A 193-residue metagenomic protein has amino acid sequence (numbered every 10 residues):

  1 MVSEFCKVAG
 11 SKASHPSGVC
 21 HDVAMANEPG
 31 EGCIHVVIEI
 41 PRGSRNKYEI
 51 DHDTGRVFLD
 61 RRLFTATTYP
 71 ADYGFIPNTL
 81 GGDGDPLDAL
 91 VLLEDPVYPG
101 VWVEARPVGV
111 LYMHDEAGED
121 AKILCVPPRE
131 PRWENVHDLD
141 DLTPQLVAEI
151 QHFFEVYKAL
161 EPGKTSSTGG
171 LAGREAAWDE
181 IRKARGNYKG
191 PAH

Functional and structural regions predicted by a protein language model:
P16-H193: Hydrophobic N-terminal alpha-helices or hydrophobic patches in metabolic proteins across all domains of life
